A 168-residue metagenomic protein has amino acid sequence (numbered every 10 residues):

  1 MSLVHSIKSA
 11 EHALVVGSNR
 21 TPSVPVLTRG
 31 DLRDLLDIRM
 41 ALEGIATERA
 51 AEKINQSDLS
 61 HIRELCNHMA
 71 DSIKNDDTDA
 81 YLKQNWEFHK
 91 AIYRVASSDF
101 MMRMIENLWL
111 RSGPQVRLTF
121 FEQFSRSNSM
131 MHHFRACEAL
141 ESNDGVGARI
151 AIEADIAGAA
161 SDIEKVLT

Functional and structural regions predicted by a protein language model:
M1-E52, R94, D144, R149 (+1 more regions): Short linear motifs at protein or domain termini
P22-P25, M102, F121, A157: Nucleotide phosphate-binding site architecture
G30, L35-R39, E52, Q56-R117 (+2 more regions): Conserved amphipathic alpha-helical segments that form helical-bundle/coiled-coil interaction surfaces
S112, V116, F120-Q123, A160-L167: Short amphipathic alpha-helical interaction/hinge segments
S125-S127: Active-site loop of classical SDR/Rossmann-like NAD(P)-dependent oxidoreductases, centered on the catalytic Tyr-X3-Lys
